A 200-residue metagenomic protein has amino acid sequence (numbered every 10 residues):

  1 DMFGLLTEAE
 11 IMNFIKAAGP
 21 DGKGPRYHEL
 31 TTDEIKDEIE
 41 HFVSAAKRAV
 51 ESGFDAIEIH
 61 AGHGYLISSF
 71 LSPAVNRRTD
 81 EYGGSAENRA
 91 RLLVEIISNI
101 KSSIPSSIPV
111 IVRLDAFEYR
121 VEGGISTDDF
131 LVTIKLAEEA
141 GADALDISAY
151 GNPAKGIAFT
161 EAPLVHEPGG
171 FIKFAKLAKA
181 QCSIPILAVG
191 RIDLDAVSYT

Functional and structural regions predicted by a protein language model:
D1-T200: Flavin-dependent oxidoreductase catalytic cores
